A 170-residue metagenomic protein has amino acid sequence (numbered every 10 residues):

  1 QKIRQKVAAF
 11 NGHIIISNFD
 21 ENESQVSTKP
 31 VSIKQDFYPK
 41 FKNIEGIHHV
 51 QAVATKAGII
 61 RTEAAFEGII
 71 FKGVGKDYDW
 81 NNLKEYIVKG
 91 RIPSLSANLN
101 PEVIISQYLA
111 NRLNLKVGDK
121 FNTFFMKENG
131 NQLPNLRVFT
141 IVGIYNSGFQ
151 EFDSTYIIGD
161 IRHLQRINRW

Functional and structural regions predicted by a protein language model:
Q1-I14: Alpha-helical transmembrane segments
G12-D36: Short extracytoplasmic
K29-W170: A structural signal for hydrophobic secondary-structure junctions, strongest on transmembrane helix-loop-helix units
